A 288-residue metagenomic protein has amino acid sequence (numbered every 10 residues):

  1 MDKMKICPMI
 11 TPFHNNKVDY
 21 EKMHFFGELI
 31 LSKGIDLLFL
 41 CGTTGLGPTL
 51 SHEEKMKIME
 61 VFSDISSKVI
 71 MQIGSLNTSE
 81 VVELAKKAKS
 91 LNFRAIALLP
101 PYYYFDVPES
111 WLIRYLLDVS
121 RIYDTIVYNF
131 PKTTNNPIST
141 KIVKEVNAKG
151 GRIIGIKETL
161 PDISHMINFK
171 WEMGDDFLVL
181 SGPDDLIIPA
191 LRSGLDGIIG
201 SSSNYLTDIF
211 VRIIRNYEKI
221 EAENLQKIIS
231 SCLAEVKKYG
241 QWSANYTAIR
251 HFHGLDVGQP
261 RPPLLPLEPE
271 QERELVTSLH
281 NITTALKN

Functional and structural regions predicted by a protein language model:
D2-N135: Active-site beta->alpha loop and helix N-cap motifs at the rims of alpha/beta catalytic domains
I6-P12, K33-G34, L195, S202-N288: C-terminal alpha-helical cap/extension of soluble enzyme domains
M23, K55, M59, V81 (+4 more regions): A general structural signal for well-ordered alpha-helical segments in protein cores
L31, S63, K89, S120 (+4 more regions): N-terminal cationic-hydrophobic initiation segments that often serve targeting/anchoring roles
T43, S75, P101, T159 (+2 more regions): Residue-level "edge-of-site" marker
D64-K68, L91-N92, A148-R152, W171-F177 (+1 more regions): Short helix-capping segments at alpha-helix termini
V127-P131, R152, R261-P262: Glycine-rich phosphate-binding "P-loop"
T133-Y239: Catalytic alpha/beta core domains of metabolic enzymes, predominantly
